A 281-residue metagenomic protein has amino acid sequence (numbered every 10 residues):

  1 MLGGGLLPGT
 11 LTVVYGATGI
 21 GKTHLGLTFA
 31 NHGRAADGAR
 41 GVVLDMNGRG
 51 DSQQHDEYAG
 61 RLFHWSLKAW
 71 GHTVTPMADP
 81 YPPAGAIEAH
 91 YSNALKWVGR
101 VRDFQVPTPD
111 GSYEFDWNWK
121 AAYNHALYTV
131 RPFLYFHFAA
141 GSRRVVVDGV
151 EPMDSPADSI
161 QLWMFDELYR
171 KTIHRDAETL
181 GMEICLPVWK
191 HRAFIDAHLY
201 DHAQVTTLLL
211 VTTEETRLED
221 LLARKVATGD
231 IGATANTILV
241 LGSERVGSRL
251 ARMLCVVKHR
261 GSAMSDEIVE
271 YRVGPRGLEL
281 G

Functional and structural regions predicted by a protein language model:
G4-M77: Walker A/P-loop NTP-binding active-site region of P-loop NTPases, recognizing the glycine-rich GxxxxGKT/S
P8, N118-Y123, E267-G281: NTP-binding/hydrolysis catalytic cores, primarily Walker-type P-loop NTPases
I20, E151-A157, T216-E219: Short acidic, S/G/P-rich loop/turn micro-motifs used as interaction or catalytic elements
D45-D154: Conserved inter-motif catalytic segment of the P-loop NTP-binding fold
W65-A86, E178-D201: Short mixed-charge
M153-F165, D176, L180: Conserved ATPase-coupling elements of RecA-like P-loop NTPase cores
G181-G277: Phosphate-binding/switch region of NTP-binding enzymes
